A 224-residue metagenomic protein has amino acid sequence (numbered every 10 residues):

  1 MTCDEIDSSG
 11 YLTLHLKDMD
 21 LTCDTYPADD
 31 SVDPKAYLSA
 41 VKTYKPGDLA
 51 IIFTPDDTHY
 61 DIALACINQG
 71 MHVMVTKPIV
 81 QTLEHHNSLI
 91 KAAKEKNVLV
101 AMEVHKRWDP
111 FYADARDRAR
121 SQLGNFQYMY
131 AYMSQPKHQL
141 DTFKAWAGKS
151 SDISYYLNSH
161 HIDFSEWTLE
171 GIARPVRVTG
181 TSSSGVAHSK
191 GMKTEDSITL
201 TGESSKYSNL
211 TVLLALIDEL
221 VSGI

Functional and structural regions predicted by a protein language model:
M1-Q69, N87, K91-E95: N-terminal glycine-/serine-/threonine-rich beta1-alpha1-beta2 phosphate-ribose binding loop of Rossmann-like
I51-I52, V75, A131: Redox-cofactor binding/interface segments in oxidoreductases and associated redox assembly factors
D57, V80-T142, S151: A contiguous active-site-proximal alpha/beta segment in oxidoreductase catalytic domains
G70, T76-P78: Short helix/strand-capping hinge loops at secondary-structure junctions that flank key functional elements
D141-S222: Rossmann-like dinucleotide-binding domain that binds NAD(P)(H)
